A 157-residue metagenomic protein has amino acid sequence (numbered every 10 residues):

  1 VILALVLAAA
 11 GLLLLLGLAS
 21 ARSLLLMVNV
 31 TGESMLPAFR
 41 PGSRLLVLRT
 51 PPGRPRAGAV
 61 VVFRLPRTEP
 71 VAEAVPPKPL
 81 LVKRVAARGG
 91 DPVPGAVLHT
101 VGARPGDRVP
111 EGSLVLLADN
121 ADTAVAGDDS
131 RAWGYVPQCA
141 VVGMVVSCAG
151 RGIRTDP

Functional and structural regions predicted by a protein language model:
V1-P157: Extended hydrophobic leader/signal-anchor segments used for secretion and membrane insertion
